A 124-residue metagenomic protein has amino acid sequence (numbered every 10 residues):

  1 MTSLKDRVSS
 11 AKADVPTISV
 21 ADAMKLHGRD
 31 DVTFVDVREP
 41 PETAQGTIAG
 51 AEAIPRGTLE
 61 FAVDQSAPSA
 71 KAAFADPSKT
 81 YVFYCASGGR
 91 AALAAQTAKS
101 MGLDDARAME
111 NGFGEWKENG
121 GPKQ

Functional and structural regions predicted by a protein language model:
M1-V32, P40-T80, G89-Q124: Rhodanese-like catalytic fold shared by cysteine-dependent sulfurtransferases and DSP/PTP-type phosphatases
Y84: Short, surface-exposed ligand- or partner-binding patches at beta-edge/loop junctions that are enriched in aromatics
